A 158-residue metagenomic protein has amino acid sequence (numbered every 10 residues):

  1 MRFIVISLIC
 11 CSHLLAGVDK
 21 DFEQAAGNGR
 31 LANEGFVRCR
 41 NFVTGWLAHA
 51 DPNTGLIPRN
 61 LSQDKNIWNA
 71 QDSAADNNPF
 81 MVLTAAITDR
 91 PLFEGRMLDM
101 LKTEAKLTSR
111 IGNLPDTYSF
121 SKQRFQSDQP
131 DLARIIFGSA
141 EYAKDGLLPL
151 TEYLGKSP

Functional and structural regions predicted by a protein language model:
M1-S7: Sec-dependent signal peptide recognition, specifically the positively charged N-region followed immediately by
L8-A16: Hydrophobic h-region of N-terminal signal peptides that target proteins for export in Gram-negative bacteria
G17-P158: Glycan-recognition and catalytic cores of secretory/periplasmic carbohydrate-active enzymes
